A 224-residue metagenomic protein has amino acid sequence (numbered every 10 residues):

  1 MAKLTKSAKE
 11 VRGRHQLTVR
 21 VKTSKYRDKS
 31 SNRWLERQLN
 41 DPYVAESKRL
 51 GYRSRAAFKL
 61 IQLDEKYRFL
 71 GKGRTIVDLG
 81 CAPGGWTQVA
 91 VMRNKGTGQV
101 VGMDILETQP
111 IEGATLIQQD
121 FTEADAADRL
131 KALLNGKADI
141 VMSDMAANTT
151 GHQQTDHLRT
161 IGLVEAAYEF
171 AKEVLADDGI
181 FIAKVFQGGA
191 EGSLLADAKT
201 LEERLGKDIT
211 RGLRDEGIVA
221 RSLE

Functional and structural regions predicted by a protein language model:
A2-A45, R49, E65-K66, A196 (+1 more regions): SAM/dcSAM-binding transferase cores
A2-V11, V77, I111-I117, V141 (+1 more regions): C-terminal substrate-binding/active-site "lid" region of AdoMet-derived donor-dependent transferases
E46-Q62: Conserved SAM-binding loop and adjacent beta-strand
E65-K72, L134-N135, E173-V174: Glycine-rich helix-loop-beta junction characteristic of Rossmann-like nucleotide cofactor-binding loops
K72-A82: Conserved class I S-adenosyl-L-methionine
R74, G98, G179: Glycine-centered, small-residue-biased loops immediately flanking beta-strands in adenine/cofactor-binding cores
P83-G96: Conserved SAM-binding loop of SAM-dependent methyltransferases across substrates and taxa, primarily the Class I
M103-T150: S-adenosyl-L-methionine
